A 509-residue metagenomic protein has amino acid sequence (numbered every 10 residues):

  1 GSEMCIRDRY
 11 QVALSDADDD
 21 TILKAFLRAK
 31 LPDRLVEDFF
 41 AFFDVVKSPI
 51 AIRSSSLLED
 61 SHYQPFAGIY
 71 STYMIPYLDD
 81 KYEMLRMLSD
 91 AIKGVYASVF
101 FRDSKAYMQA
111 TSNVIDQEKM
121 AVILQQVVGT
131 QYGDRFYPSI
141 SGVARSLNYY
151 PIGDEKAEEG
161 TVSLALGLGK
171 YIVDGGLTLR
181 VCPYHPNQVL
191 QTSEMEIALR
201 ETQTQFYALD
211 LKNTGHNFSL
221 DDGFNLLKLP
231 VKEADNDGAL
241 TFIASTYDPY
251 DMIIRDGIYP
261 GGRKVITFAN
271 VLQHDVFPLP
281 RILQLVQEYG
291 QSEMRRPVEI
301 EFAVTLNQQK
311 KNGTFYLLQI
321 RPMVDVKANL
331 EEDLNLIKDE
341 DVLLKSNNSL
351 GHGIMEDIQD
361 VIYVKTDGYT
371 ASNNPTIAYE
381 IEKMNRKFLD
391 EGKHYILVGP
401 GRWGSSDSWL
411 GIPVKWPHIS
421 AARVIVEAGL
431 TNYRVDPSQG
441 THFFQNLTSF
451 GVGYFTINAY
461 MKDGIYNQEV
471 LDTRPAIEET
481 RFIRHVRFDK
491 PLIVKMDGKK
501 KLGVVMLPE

Functional and structural regions predicted by a protein language model:
G1-I6: Short, small-residue-biased leader/transition segments that mark boundaries at the very start of proteins
R7-K24: N-terminal leader/propeptide and maturation segments of large enzyme subunits in energy/redox metabolism and hydrolases
L27-L430, N446-G451, P475-E509: Conserved mixed alpha/beta core segments that line enzyme active sites in large multi-domain catalysts
L430-P475: Polybasic, proline/glycine-rich intrinsically disordered low-complexity segments
